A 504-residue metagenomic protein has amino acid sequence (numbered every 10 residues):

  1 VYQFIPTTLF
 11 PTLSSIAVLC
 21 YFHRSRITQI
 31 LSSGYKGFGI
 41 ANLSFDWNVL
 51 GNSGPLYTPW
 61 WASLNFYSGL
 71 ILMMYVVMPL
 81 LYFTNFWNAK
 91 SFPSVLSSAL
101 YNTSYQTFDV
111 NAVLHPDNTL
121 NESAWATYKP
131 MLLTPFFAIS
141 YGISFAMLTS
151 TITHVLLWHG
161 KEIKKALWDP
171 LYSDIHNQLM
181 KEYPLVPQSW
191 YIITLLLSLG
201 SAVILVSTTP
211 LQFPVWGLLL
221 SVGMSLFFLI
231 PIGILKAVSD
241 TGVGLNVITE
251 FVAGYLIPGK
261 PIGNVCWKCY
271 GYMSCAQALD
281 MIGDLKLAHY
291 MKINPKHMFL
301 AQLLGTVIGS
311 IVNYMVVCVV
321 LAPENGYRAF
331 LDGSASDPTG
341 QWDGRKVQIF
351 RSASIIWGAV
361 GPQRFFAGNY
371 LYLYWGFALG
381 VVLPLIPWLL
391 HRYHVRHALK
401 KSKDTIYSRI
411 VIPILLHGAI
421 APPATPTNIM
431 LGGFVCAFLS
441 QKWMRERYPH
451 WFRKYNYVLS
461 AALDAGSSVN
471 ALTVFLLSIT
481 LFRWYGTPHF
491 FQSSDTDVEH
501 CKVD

Functional and structural regions predicted by a protein language model:
V1-D504: Alpha-helical multipass membrane-protein architecture
